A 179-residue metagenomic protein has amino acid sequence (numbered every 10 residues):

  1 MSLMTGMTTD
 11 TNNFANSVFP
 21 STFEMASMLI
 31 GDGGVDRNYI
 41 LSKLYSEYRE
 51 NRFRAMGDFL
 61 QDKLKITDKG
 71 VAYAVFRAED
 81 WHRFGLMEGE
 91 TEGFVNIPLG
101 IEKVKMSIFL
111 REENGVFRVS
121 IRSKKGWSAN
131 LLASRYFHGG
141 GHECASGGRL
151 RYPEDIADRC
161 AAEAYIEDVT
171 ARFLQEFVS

Functional and structural regions predicted by a protein language model:
M1: Acidic/histidine metal-binding catalytic segments
M4, T9-Y136, G141-V178: Hydrophobic helix-and-loop "lid/oligomerization" segment in the mid-to-C-terminal part of catalytic domains
